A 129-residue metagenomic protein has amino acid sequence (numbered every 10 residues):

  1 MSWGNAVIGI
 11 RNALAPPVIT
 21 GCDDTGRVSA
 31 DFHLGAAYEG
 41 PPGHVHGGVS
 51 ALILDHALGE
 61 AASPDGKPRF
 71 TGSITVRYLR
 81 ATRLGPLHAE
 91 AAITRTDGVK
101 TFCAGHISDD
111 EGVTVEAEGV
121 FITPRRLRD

Functional and structural regions predicted by a protein language model:
M1-D31: Non-catalytic linker/capping segments at the edges of enzyme domains
D24-R27, A37, H44-P68: Active-site helix/loop of acyl-thioester processing domains in fatty-acid/polyketide metabolism, spanning hotdog-fold
T25-S29, S73, P86-H88, F102 (+1 more regions): Intrinsic-disorder/low-complexity, polar/charged segments enriched in Ser/Thr/Lys/Arg/Asp/Glu/Gln
D31-H33, T75-R77, E90-A92, H106 (+1 more regions): Residue-level recognition of well-ordered beta-strand positions that form the cores of beta-sheet-rich folds across
H33-E39: Conserved short histidine dyad/triad with adjacent acidic residue
G40-G43, R126-R128: A short, polar/proline- and glycine-enriched secondary-structure boundary/capping micro-motif
A57-H88, I93-T94: Hydrophobic beta-strand-centered segment that forms part of the acyl-chain substrate-binding groove
T82-L84, T94-D129: HotDog/MaoC-like acyl-thioester-processing domains
